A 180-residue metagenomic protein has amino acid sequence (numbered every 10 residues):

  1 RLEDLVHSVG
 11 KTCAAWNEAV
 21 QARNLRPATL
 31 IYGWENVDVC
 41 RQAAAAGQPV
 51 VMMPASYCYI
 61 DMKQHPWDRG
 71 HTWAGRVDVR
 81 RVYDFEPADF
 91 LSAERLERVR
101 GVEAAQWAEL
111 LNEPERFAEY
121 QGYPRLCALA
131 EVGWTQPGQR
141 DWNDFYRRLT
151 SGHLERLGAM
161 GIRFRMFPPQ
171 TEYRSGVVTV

Functional and structural regions predicted by a protein language model:
R1-A14: Substrate-binding cleft of carbohydrate-active enzyme catalytic domains
A15-T29, E35-G176: Flexible, acidic glycine-rich loops studded with aromatic residues
V178-V180: A short beta-strand segment in extracellular, disulfide-stabilized domains
